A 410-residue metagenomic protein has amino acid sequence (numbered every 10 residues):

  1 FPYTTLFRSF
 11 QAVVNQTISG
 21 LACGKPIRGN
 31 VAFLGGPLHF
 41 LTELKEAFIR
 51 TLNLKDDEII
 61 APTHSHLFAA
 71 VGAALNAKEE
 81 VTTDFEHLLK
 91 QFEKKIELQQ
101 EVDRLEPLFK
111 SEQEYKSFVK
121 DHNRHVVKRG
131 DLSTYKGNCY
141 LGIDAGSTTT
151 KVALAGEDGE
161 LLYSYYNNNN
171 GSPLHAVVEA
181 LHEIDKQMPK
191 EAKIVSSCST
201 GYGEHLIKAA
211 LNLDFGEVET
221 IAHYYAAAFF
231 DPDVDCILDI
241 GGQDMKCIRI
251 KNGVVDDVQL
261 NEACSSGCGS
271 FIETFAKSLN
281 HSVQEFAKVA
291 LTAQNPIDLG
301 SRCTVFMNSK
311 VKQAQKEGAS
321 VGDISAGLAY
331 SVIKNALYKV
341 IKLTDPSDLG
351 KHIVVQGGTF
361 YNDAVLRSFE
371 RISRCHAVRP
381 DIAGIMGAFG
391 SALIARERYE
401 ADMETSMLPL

Functional and structural regions predicted by a protein language model:
F1, H66, L75-E79, Y165 (+4 more regions): Glycine-rich phosphate-binding loop plus the immediately following alpha-helix
P2-L6: Short, small-residue-biased leader/transition segments that mark boundaries at the very start of proteins
R8-I27, K120-R129, G327-G350: Phosphate/ATP-binding catalytic cores across multiple sugar-kinase/actin-like superfamilies, primarily ASKHA
A12, A22-T51, P62-H66, Y202-G203 (+3 more regions): Glycine-rich phosphate-binding loops at beta-strand->alpha-helix junctions
I49-V71, D214-T220, E370-F389: Conserved phosphate-binding/catalytic loops in two-lobed NTP-binding clefts
A61-E97, Y225, I272-E273, D381-L410: Glycine-rich phosphate-binding/hydrolytic loop that grips phosphoryl groups
E79-G142, G146, D402-L410: Flexible inter-domain linker/hinge segments
R129-L162, V234-I250: Gly/Thr-rich phosphate-binding beta-strand-loop-beta motif of the actin/hexokinase/Hsp70
